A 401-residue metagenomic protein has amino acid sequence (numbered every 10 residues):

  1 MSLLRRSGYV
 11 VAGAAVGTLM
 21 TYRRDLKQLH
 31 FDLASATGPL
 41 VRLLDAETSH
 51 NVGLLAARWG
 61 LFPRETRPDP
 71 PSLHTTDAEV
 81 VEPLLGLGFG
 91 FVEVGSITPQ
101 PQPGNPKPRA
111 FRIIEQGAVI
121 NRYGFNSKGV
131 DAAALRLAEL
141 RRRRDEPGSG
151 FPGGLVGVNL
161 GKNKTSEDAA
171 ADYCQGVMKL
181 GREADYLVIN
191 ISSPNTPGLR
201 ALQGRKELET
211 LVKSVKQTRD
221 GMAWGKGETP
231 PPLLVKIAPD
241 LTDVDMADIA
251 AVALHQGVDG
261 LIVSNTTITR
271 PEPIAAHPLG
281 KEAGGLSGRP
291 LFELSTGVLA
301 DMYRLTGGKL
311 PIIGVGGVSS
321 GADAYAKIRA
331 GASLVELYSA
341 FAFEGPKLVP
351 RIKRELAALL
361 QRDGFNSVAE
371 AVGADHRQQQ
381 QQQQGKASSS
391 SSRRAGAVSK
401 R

Functional and structural regions predicted by a protein language model:
S2-T66, P106-F111, Q116-A138, D145 (+4 more regions): Alpha/beta catalytic cores of nucleotide-metabolism and tRNA/nucleoside-modifying enzymes
V11-G17, P39-R42, H74-G257, R270-I274 (+1 more regions): Active-site entrance/lid segments in N-terminal catalytic domains of soluble metabolic enzymes
L54, R58-L61, E65-H74, P194-E207 (+1 more regions): Glycine/Thr-rich beta-alpha phosphate-binding loop at enzyme active sites
A78, I312, G316: Short FAD-binding loop at a beta-strand-to-alpha-helix junction that anchors the flavin cofactor in diverse
G90-Q100, I191-S193, G260-R270, G317-V318 (+1 more regions): Glycine-rich phosphate-binding active-site loops on the catalytic face of alpha/beta enzymes
N163-K164, K236-I237, G285-L286, K309-P311: Short, contiguous strand/loop micro-motifs
D168, L241, P290, V315-G316: Residues that cap or flank secondary-structure elements
L234-K236, I313-G314, E336: Short catalytic-loop micro-motif centered on adjacent basic/acidic residues
